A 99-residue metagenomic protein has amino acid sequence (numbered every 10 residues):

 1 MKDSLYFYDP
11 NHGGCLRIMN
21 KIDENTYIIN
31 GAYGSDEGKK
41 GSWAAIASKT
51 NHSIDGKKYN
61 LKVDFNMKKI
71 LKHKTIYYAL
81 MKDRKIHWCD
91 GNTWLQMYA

Functional and structural regions predicted by a protein language model:
M1-F7, D23-N30, D55-N66, K82-I86: Short, hydrophobic/aromatic-rich segments at coil-to-beta transitions
M1-I18, Y27-D36, C89-Y98: Tryptophan-anchored aromatic micro-motifs
F7-D9, I28, G34, A44 (+4 more regions): Compositionally biased, intrinsically disordered low-complexity regions enriched in proline and serine
L16-I22, W43-G56, K69, I76-M81: Short, exposed beta-strand/loop patches in secreted or surface proteins that constitute
E37, I70-L71: Short, cysteine-centered beta-strand-loop-beta hairpins and adjacent loop/turn segments enriched in charged/polar
K74-Y98: Short, compact, well-ordered microdomains
